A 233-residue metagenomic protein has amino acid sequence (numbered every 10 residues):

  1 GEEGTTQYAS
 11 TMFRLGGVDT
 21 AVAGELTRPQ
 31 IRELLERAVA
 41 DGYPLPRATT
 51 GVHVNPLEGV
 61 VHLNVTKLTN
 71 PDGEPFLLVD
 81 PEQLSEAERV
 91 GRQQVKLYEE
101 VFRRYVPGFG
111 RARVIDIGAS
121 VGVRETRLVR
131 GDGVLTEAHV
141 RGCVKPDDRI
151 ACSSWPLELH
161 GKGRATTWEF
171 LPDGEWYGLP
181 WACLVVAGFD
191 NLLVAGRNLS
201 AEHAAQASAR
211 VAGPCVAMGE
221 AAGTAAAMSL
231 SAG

Functional and structural regions predicted by a protein language model:
G1-G233: Flavin (FAD/FMN)-binding glycine-rich loop and adjacent Rossmann-like elements that form
